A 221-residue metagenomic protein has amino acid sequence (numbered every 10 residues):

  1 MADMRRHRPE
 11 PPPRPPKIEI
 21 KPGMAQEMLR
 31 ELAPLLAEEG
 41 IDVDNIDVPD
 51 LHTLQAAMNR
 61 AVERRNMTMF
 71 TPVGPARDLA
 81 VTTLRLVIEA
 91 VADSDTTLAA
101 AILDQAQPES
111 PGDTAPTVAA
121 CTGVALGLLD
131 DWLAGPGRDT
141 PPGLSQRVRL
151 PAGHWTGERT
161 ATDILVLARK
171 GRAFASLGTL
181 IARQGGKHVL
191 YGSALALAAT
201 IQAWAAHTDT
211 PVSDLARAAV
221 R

Functional and structural regions predicted by a protein language model:
A2-R221: Solvent-exposed interaction surfaces and binding hotspots enriched for charged
